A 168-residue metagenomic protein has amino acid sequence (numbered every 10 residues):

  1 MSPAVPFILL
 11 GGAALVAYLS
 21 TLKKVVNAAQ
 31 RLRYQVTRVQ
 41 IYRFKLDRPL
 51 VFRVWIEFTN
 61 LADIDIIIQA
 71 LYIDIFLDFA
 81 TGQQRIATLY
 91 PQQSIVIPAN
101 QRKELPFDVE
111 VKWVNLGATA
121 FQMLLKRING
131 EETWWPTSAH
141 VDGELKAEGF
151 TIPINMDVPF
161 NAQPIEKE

Functional and structural regions predicted by a protein language model:
M1-L22: Single-pass alpha-helical membrane anchors
S20-P49: Low-complexity, acidic Ser/Thr/Pro/Gly-rich terminal tails and inter-domain linkers that flank the onset of structured
L50-F52, L71, K103, A139: Hydrophobic core residues within well-ordered beta-strands of beta-rich domains
I56-D65: Asparagine-centered strand-capping/turn motif at beta-strand->loop junctions
F58, L77, V109-V111, L145: Hydrophobic beta-strand positions in extracellular immunoglobulin-like domains
I64-Y72: Short, hydrophobic/aromatic beta-strand segments
T81-Q122: Intrinsically disordered, low-complexity Pro/Gly/Ser/Thr-rich segments with frequent PxxP/GP/PP motifs and embedded
W113-E168: Terminal connector regions
